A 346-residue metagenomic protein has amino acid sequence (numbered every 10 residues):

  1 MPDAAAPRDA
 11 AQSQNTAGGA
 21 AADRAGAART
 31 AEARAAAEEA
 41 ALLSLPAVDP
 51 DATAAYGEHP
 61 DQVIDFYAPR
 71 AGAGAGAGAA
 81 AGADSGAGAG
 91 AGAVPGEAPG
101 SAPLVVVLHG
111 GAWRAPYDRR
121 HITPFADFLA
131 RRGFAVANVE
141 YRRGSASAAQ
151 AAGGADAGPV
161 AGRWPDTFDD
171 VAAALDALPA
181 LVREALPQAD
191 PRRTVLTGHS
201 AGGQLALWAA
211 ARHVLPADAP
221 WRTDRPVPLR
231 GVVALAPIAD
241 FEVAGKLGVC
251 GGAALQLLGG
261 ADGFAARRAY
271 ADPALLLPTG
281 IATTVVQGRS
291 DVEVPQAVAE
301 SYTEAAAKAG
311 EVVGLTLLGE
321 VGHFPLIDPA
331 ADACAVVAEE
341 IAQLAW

Functional and structural regions predicted by a protein language model:
A20-G72, G96: N-terminal cap/lid segment of alpha/beta-hydrolase-fold proteins
L43, D49, E242-L275: Mobile cap/lid helix-loop segments that gate and shape the active-site cleft of serine hydrolases
R70-A73, E97-F128: Short, surface-exposed "cap/lid" segments of acyl-processing enzymes
P116-A126, A137-R192, P329: Catalytic nucleophile-loop/oxyanion-hole region of alpha/beta-hydrolase and closely related hydrolase-like folds
A149, E300-W346: C-terminal catalytic histidine-bearing segment of alpha/beta-hydrolase fold enzymes
D176-L247: Primarily recognizes the serine-hydrolase "nucleophile elbow" in alpha/beta-hydrolase and SGNH/GDSL folds
T279, V285-Q287, D291: Short beta-strand/loop motif that positions the catalytic acidic residue of the alpha/beta-hydrolase fold
V292-S301: Conserved alpha/beta-hydrolase "acid-adjacent" motif
